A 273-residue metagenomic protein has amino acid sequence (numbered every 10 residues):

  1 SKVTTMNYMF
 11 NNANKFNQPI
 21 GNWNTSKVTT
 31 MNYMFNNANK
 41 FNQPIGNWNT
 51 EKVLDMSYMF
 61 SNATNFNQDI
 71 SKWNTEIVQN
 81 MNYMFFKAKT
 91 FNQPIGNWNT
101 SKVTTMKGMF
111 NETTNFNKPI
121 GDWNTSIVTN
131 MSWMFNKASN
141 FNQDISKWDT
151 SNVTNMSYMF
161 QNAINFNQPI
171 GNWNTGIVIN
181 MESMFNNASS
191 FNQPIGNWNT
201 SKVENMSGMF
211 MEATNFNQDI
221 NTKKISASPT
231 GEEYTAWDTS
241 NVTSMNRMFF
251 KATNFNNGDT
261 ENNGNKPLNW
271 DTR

Functional and structural regions predicted by a protein language model:
S1-R273: Negatively charged
